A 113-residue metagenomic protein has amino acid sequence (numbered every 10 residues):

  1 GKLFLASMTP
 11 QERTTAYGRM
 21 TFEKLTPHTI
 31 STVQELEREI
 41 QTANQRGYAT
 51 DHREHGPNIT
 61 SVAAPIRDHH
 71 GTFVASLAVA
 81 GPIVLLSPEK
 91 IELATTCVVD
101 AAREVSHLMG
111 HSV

Functional and structural regions predicted by a protein language model:
G1-H55: Short, solvent-exposed recognition segments
K2, Q11, T96, D100-R103: Residues on a specific face of well-ordered alpha-helices
T15, M20-T21, V99-V113: Cysteine/selenocysteine-centered motifs that mediate thiol-based redox chemistry or coordinate metal-sulfur cofactors
T32-A101: Extended hydrophobic
